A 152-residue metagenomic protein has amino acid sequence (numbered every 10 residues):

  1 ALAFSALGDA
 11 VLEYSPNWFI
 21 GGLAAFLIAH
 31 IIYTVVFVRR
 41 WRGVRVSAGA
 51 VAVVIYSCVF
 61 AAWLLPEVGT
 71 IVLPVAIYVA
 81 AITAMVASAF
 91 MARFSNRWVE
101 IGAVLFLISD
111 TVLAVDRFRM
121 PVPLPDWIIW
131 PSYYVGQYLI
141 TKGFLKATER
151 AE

Functional and structural regions predicted by a protein language model:
A1-E152: Polytopic alpha-helical membrane-helix bundles and their juxtamembrane interface segments in multi-pass membrane
